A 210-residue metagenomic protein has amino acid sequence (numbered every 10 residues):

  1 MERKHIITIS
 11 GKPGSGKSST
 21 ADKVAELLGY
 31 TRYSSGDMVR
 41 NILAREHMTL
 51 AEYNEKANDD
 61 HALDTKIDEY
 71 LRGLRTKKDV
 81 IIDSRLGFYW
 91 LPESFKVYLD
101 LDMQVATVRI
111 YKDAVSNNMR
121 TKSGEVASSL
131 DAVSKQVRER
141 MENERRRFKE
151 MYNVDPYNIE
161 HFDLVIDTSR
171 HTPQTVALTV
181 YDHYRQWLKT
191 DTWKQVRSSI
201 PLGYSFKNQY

Functional and structural regions predicted by a protein language model:
I9: Hydrophobic anchor at the beta1->P-loop junction of P-loop NTPases
K12: P-loop (Walker A) phosphate-binding loop of NTP-binding proteins
S15: ATP-binding Walker
S18: Walker A/P-loop
E26-Y33: Post-Walker A helix-loop "phosphate-sensing" segment adjacent to the P-loop in P-loop NTPases
S35-P92, Q104, K112-E125, D131 (+2 more regions): ATP-dependent small-molecule kinase phosphotransfer cores that center on conserved nucleotide phosphate-binding segments
T121-V176, W193, R197-Y210: Small-molecule kinase domains that catalyze NTP-dependent phosphoryl transfer to phosphate-bearing small molecules
